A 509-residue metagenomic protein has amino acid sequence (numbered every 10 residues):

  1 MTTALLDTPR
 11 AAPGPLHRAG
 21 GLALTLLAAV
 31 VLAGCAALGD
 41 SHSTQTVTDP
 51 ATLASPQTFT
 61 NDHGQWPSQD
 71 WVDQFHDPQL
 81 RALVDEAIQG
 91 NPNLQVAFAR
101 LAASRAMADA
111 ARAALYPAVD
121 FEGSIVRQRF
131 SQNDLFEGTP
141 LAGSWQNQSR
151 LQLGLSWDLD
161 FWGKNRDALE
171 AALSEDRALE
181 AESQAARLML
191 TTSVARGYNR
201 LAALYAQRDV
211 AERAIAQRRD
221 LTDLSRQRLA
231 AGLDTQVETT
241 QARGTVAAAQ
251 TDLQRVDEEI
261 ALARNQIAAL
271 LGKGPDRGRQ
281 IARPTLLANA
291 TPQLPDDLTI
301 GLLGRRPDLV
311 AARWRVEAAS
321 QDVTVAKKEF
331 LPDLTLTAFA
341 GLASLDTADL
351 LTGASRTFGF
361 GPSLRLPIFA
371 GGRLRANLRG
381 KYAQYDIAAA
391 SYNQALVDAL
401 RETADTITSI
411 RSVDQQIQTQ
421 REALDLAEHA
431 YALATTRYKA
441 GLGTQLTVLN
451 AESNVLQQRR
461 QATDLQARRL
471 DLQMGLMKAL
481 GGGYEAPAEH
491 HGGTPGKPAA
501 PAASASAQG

Functional and structural regions predicted by a protein language model:
T2-T8, A19-Q89, L173, D257-G304 (+2 more regions): Terminal intrinsically disordered/low-complexity segments used for targeting and assembly
A36-S193, L334-A338, I368-L378, Y385: Short flexible linkers and secondary-structure junctions
T60, W66-F75, E122-G154, R277-P295 (+4 more regions): Small/polar, glycine/serine/threonine/aspartate-rich low-complexity segments that form flexible
V84, R150-G154, Y198, R243 (+3 more regions): Membrane-embedded beta-strand positions in outer-membrane beta-barrel channels/transporters
Q95-V96, R112, L159-R187, V237 (+6 more regions): Sec/SRP-type N-terminal targeting helices
N165, A181-L298, S409, V413 (+4 more regions): Periplasmic alpha-helical coiled-coil/stalk elements that build and connect Gram-negative outer-membrane
L229-L233, Y438-L442, A479-G483: A short glycine-centered flexible hinge/capping loop motif at secondary-structure junctions
